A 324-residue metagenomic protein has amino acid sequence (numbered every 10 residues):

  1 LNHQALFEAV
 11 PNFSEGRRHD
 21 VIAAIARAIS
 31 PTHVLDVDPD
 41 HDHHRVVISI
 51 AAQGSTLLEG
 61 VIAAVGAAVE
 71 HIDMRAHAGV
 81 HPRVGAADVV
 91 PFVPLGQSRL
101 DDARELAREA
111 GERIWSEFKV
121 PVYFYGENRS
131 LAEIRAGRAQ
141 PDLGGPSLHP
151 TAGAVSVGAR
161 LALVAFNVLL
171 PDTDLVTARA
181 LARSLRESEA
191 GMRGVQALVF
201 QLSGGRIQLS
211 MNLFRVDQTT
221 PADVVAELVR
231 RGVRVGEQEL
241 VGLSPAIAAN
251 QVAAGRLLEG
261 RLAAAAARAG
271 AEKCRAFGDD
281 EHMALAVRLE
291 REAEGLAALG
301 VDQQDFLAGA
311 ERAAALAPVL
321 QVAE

Functional and structural regions predicted by a protein language model:
N2-D280, A284-A323: Long, contiguous binding/interaction regions
